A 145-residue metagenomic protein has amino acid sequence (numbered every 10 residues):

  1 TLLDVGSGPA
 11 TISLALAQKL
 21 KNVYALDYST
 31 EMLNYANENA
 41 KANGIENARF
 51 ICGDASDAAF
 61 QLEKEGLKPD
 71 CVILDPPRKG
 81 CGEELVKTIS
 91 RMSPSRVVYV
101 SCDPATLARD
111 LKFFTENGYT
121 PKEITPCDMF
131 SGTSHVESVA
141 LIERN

Functional and structural regions predicted by a protein language model:
T1-N145: Rossmann-like S-adenosyl-L-methionine
